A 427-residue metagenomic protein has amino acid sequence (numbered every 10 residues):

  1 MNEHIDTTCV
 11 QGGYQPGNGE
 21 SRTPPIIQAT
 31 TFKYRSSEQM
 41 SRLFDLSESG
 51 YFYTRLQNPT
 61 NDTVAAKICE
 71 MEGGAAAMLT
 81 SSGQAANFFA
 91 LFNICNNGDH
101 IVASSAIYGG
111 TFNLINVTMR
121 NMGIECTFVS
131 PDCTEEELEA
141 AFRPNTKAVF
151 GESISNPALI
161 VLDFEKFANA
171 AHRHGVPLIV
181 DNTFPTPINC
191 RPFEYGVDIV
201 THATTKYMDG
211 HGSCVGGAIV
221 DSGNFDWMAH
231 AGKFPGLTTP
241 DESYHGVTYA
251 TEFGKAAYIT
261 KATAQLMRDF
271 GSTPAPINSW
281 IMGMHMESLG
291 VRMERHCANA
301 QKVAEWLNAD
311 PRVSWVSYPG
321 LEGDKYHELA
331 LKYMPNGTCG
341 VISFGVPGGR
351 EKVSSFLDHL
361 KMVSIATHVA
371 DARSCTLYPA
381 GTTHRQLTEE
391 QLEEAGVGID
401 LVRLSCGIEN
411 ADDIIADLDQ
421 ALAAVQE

Functional and structural regions predicted by a protein language model:
M1-N58, A66: N-terminal "arm"/small-domain region of PLP-dependent enzymes with the aminotransferase-like
D6-Q15, A77-D310: Conserved PLP-enzyme active-site core in the AAT-like
S36-F88, G110-T118: Conserved N-terminal alpha-helix of the aminotransferase class I/II PLP-enzyme fold
E48, G337-V341, I399-R403: Short, solvent-exposed beta-strand edge segments and adjacent coil->beta transition regions
G73, N145, R312-W315, M362 (+1 more regions): Glycine-centered tight turns that cap/initiate beta-strands
N116-V117, E125-C126, A140, P144-K147 (+4 more regions): PLP-dependent enzyme catalytic core of the Aspartate aminotransferase-like
F270-T273, I277-S279, M284-S288, M293-R295 (+3 more regions): Conserved small-domain helix->loop->beta segment predominantly found in fold-type I
